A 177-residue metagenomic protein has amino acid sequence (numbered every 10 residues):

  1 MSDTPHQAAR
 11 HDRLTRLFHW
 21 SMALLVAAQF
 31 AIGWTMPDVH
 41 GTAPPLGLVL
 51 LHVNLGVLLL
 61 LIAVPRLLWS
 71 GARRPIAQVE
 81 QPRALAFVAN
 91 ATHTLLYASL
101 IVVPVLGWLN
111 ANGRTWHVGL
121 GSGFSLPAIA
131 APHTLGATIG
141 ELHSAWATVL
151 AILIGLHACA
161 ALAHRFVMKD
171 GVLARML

Functional and structural regions predicted by a protein language model:
M1-L177: Membrane-embedded alpha-helical bundles that constitute the cytochrome b-like, heme-associated redox core of multi-pass
